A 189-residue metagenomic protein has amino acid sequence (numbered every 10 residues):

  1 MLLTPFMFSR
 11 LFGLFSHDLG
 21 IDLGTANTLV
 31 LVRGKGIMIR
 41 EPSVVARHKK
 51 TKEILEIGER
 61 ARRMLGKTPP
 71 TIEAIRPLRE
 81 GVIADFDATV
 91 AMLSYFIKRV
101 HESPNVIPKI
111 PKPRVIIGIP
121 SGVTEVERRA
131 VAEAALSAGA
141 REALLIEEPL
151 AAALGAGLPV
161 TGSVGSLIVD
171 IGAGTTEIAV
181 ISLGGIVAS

Functional and structural regions predicted by a protein language model:
M1-T175, A179-S189: Nucleotide/phosphate-binding catalytic cleft detector across ATP-hydrolyzing and phosphate-transferring enzymes
